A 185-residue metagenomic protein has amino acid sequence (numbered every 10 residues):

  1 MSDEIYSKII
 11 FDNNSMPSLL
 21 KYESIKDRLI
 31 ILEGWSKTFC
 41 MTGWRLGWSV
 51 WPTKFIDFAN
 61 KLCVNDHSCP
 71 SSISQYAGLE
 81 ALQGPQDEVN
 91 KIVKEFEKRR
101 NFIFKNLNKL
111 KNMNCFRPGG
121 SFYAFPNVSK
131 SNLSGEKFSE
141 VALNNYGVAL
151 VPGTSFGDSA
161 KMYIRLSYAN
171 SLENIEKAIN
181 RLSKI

Functional and structural regions predicted by a protein language model:
M1-I185: PLP-dependent class I/II
